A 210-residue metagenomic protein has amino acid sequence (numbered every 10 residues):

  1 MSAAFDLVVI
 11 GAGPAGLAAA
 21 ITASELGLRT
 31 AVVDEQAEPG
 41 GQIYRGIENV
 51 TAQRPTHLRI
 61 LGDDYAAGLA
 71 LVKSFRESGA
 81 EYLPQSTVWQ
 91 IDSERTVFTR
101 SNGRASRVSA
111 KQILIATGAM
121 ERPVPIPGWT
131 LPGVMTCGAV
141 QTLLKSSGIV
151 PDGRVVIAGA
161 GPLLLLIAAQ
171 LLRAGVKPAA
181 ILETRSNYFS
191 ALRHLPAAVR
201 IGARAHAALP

Functional and structural regions predicted by a protein language model:
M1-I10, A67-R154: FAD-binding core/adjacent interface of flavoenzyme oxidoreductases
A4, V9-V33, M120-N187: Rossmann-like dinucleotide/flavin-binding elements
G16, Q36, L61-L71, S106 (+3 more regions): Generic structural signal for well-ordered, non-membrane alpha-helical segments in soluble metabolic enzymes
A18-L28, Y44-T51, L61-S74: N-terminal FAD cofactor-binding segment of flavoenzymes
L26, G46-V50, S74-S78, A116 (+5 more regions): Change "in soluble alpha/beta enzymes" to "in soluble alpha/beta proteins
Q36-L61, V124, F189-A203: Conserved N-terminal glycine-rich FAD pyrophosphate-binding loop of Rossmann-like flavoproteins
R45-E48, V97, P127-L131, Q170-R173 (+1 more regions): Short, glycine/charged-enriched secondary-structure capping and boundary segments
L69-A70, F75-D92, V97, A174-P210: A Rossmann-like FAD-binding core segment of flavoenzymes
